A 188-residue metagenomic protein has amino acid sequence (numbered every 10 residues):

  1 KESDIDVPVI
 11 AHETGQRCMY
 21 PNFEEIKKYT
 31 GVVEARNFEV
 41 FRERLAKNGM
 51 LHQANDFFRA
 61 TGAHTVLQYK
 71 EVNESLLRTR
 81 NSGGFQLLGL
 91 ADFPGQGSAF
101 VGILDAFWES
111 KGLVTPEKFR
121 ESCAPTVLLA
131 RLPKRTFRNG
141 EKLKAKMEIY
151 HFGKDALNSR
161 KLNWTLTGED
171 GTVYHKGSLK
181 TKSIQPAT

Functional and structural regions predicted by a protein language model:
E2-A187: Substrate-binding clefts and catalytic carboxylate motifs of secreted carbohydrate-active enzymes
